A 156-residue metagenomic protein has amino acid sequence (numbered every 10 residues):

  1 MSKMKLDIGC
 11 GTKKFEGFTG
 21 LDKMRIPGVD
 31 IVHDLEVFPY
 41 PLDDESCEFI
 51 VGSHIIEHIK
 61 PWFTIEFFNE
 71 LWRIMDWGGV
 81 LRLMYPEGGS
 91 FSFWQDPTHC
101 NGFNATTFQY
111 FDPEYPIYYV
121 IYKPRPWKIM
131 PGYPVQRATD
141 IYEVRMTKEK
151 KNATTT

Functional and structural regions predicted by a protein language model:
K3-G89: Conserved SAM-binding loop
P61-T156: S-adenosyl-L-methionine-dependent methyltransferase catalytic module, highlighting the catalytic core
